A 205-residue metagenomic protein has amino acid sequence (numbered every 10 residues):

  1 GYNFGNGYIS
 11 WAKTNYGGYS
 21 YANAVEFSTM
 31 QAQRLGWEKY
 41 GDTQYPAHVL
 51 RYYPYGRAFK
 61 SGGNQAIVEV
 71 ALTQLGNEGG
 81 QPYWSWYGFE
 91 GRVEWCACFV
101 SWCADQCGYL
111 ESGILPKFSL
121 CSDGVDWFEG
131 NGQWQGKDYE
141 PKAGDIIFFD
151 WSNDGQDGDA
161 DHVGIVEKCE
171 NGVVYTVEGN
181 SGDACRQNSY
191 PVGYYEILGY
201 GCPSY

Functional and structural regions predicted by a protein language model:
G1-F4, V49, E69-L75, S101 (+1 more regions): Short, functionally critical alpha-helical segments immediately adjacent to catalytic or ligand/cofactor-binding
N3-A66, N188-Y190, Y194-Y205: Non-catalytic cell-wall polysaccharide-engagement segments
G5-Y16, N77-Q81, Y109-L110, D154: Secretory-pathway/luminal and periplasmic proteins that interact with or process carbohydrate-rich
K39-Q44, S61-Q65, E90-C98, S122 (+1 more regions): Soluble non-cytosolic domains of exported or imported proteins
A58-S112: N-terminal capping segments
L110-D183: ...with weaker cross-activation on analogous glycine-rich loops/strands in unrelated enzymes
